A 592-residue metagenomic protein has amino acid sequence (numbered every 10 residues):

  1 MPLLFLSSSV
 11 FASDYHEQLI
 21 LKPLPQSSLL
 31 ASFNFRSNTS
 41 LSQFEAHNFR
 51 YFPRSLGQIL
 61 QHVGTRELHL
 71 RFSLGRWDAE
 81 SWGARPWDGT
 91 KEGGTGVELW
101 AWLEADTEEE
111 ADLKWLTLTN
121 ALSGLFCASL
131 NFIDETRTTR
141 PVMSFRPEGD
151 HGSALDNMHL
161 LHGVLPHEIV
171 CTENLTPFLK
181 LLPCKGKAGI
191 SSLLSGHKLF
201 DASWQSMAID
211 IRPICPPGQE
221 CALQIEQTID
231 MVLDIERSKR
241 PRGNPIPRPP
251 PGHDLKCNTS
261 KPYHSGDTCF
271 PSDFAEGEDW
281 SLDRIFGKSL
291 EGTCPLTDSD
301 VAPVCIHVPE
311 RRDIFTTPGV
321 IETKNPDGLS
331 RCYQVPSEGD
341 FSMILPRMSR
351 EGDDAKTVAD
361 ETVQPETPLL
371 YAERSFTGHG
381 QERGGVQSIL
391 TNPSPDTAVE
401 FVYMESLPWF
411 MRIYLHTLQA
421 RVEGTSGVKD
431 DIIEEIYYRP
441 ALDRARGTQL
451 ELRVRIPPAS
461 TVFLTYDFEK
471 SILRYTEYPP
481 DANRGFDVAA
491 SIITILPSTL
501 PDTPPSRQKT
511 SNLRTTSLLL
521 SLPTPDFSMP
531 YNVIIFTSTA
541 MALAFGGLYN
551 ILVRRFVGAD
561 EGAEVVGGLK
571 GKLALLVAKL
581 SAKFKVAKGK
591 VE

Functional and structural regions predicted by a protein language model:
L3, G339, L345-G352, Q449 (+1 more regions): Long, low-complexity intrinsically disordered regions enriched in Ser/Thr/Pro/Gly
F5-C269, A275: Long, solvent-exposed N-terminal ectodomains/accessory regions that are displayed to the extracellular/lumenal milieu
L99, T107-G149, S153-A154, G163 (+5 more regions): Serine/threonine-enriched low-complexity regions used as flexible
K114, G186, L199, S203 (+8 more regions): Low-complexity, intrinsically disordered segments enriched in Ser/Thr together with acidic residues
G328-I389: Edge strands and adjacent loops of beta-rich recognition modules
D353-K356, S388, Y403, V462-I472: Short, hydrophobic/aromatic-enriched beta-strand segments in well-ordered soluble domains
G378-L407: Short beta-strand elements of extracellular/lumenal beta-sandwich folds
F410-E469: A surface/secretory-pathway sequence property marking extracellular, secreted, or lumenal proteins enriched
